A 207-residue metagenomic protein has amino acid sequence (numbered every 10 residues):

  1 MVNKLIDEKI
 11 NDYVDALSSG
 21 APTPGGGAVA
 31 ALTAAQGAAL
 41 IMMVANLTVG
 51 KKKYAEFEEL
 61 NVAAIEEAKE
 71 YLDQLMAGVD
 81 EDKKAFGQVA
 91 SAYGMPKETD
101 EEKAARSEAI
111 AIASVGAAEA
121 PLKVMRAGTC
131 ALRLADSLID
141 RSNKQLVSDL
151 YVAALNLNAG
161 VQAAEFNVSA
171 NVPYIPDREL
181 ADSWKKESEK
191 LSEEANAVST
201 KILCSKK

Functional and structural regions predicted by a protein language model:
N3-E8, K123, S169-N171, A195: Polytopic transmembrane helical bundles with strong interfacial aromatic enrichment
L5-P24: Short, hydrophobic/aliphatic alpha-helical segments
K9, Y13, Q36-M43, A85 (+4 more regions): Amphipathic, well-ordered alpha-helical segments in soluble domains
S19-L40, L146-A163: Conserved phosphate/anionic-ligand binding catalytic regions in large, soluble enzymes, centered on
T33-G37, I65, K69-L72, A118 (+5 more regions): Generic structural concept
K52-S91, L191: A structural-propensity feature for long, helix-poor, extended segments
D82, F86-A159: Amphipathic alpha-helical interface segments
A131-L134, Q145-S205: Preference for long, well-ordered alpha-helical segments
